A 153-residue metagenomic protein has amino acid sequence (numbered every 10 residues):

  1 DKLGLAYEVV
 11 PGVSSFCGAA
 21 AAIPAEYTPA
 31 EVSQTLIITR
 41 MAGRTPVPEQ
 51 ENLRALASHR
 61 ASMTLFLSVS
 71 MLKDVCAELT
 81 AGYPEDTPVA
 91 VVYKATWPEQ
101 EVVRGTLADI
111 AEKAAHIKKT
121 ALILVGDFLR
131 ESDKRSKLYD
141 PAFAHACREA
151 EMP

Functional and structural regions predicted by a protein language model:
D1-A42: Short glycine-cluster motifs
K2, S33-T35, G43-P153: A contiguous loop/helix-start segment that scaffolds small-molecule binding in enzyme catalytic cores
